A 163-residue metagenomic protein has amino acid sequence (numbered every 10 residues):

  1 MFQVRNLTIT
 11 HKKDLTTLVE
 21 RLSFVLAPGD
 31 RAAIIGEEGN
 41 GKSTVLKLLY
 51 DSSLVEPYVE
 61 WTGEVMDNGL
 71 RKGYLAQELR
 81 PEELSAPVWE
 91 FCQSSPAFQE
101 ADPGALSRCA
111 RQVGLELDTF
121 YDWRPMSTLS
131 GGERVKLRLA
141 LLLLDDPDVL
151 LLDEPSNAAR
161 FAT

Functional and structural regions predicted by a protein language model:
M1-R21, E56-E60: A short, flexible loop at the N-terminus of ABC-type nucleotide-binding domains that lies
T10-K12, L70-K72, A76-L141, D145-D146: ABC-family P-loop ATPase nucleotide-binding domains
L22, P125-T128, P155: Residues marking the start of alpha-helices
P28-E37, S43-D102: ABC ATPase nucleotide-binding domain signature region
T44, S156-N157: Ser/Thr-centric signal marking residues that sit in or immediately flank functional binding/regulatory motifs
L150-E154: Catalytic Walker B motif of ABC-type/P-loop ATPase nucleotide-binding domains
N157-T163: Conserved D-loop/post-Walker B switch-helix segment of ABC ATPase nucleotide-binding domains
